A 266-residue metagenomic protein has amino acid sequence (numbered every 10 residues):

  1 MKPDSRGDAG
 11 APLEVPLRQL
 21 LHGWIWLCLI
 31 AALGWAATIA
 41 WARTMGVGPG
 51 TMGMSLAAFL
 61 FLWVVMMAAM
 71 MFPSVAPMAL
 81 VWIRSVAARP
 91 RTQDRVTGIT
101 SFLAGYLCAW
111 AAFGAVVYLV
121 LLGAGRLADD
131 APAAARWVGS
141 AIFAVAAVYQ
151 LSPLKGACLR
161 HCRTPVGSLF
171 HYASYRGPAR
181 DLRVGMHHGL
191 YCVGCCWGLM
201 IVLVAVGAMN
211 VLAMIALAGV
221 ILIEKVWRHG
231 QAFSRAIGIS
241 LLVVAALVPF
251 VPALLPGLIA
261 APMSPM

Functional and structural regions predicted by a protein language model:
M1-V65, V86-R91, R126-A134, P153-Y175 (+1 more regions): Histidine-/acidic- and/or cysteine-rich, low-complexity loops and terminal segments associated with membrane
K2-P3, L13, L60-L107: Juxtamembrane transmembrane-helix termini in multi-pass membrane transport proteins
G23, L27, S55-F59, G98 (+4 more regions): Residue-level signature of transmembrane alpha-helical entry/exit and packing/kink sites in multi-pass membrane
W24, C28-A31, L103, G139-F143 (+5 more regions): Residues within membrane-spanning alpha-helices of integral membrane proteins, especially the hydrophobic core/packing
F72, F143-A157, L222-V226: Transmembrane alpha-helical segments that form the membrane-embedded catalytic/substrate-channel core of multi-pass
T92-G123, C195-H229, R235-V244: A small-residue-rich subset of transmembrane alpha-helices
D130-V138, Q231-I239: Membrane-interfacial entry segments at the cytosolic side of transmembrane helices
L151-A157, R180-A208: Alpha-helical transmembrane segments of helical membrane proteins, especially in multi-pass transport, channel
